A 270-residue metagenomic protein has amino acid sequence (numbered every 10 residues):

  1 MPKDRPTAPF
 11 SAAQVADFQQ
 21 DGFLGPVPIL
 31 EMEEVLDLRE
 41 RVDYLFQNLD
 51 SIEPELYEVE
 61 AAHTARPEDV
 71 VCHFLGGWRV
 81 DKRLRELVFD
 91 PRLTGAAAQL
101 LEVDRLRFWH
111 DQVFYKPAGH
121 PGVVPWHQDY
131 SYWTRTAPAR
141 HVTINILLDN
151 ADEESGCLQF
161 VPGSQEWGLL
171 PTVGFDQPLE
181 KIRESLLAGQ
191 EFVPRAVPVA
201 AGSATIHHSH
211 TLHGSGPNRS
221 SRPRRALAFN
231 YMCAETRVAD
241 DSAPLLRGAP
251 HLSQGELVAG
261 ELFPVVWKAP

Functional and structural regions predicted by a protein language model:
M1-D21, V27-W126, Y132-T134, S242 (+1 more regions): Non-heme Fe(II)-dependent double-stranded beta-helix
N48, I52, Y57-E60, R66 (+2 more regions): Non-heme Fe(II)/2-oxoglutarate
Y57, Q128-D129, Q177-E191, P223 (+1 more regions): Short, surface-exposed loop/helix-turn segments at secondary-structure junctions that function as lids/hinges flanking
Q112, Q128-Y130, I146-N150, P162: Short, structured patches in soluble enzyme cores that scaffold and shape functional sites
D129-Y132, H141, G214-N218: Glycine-rich phosphate/pyrophosphate-binding beta-alpha loops
R135-E153, P198, N230-A234: Short, conserved beta-strand element in jelly-roll/cupin
A151-G214, T236, G255: Double-stranded beta-helix
